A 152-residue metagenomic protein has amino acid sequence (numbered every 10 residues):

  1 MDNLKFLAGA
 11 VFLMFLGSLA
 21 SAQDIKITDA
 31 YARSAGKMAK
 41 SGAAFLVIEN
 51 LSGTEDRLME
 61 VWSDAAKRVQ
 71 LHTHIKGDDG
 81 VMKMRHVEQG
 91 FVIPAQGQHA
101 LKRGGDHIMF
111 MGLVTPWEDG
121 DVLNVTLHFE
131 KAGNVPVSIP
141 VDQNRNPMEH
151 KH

Functional and structural regions predicted by a protein language model:
M1-A8: Bacterial N-terminal signal peptides that target proteins for export
G9-A10, A20: Cleavable N-terminal signal peptides
L16-A22: N-terminal signal peptide c-region/cleavage motif recognized by signal peptidases
Q23-H152: Compact, glycine-rich, soluble single-domain proteins
